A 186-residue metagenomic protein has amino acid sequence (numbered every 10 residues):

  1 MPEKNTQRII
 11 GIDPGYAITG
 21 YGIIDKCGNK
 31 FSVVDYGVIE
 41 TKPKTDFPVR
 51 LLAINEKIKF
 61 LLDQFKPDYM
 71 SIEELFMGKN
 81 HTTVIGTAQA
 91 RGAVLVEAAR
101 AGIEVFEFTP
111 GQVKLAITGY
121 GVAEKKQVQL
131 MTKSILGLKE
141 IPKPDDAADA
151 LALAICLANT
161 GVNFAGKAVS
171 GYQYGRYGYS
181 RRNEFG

Functional and structural regions predicted by a protein language model:
M1-G186: Phosphate- and other anionic-substrate recognition elements at nucleic-acid/protein interfaces
